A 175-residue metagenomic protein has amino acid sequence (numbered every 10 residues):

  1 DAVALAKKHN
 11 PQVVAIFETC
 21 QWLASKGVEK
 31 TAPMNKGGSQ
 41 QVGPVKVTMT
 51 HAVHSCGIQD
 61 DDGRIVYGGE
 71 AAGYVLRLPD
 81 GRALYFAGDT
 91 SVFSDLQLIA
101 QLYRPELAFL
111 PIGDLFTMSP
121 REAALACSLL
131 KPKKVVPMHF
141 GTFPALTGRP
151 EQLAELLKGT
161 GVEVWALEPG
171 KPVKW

Functional and structural regions predicted by a protein language model:
D1, S55, T117, T142-A145 (+1 more regions): Generic structural "secondary-structure junction" signal
D1, V13, V47, D89 (+3 more regions): Divalent metal-coordination and catalytic microenvironments
D1-A24, E29-K30, Q101-F109: Active-site metal-binding motif and surrounding structural segment of the metallo-beta-lactamase
Q12, C20, A24-S39, A124 (+1 more regions): Binuclear metal-ion centers of metallo-dependent hydrolases, dominated by the metallo-beta-lactamase
K26, Q59-D60, Q97-L98, P120-R121 (+1 more regions): Short, well-ordered secondary-structure micro-motifs
M34-Q101, L167-W175: Core dinuclear metal-dependent hydrolase active-site scaffold
G73-K133, M138-P144: Metallo-beta-lactamase
